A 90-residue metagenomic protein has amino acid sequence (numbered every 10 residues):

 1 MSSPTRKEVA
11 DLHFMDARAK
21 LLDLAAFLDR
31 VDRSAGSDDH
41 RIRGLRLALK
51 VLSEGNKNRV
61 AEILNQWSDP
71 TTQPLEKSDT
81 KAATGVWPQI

Functional and structural regions predicted by a protein language model:
S2-I90: Surface-exposed peri-terminal alpha-helical interaction modules
